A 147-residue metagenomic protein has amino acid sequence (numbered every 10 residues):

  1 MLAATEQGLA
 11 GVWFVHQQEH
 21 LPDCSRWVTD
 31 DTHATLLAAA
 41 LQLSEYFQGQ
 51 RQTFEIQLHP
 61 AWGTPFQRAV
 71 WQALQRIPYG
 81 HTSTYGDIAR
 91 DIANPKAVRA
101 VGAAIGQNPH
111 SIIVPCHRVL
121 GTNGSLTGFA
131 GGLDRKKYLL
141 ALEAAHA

Functional and structural regions predicted by a protein language model:
M1-K96, H146-A147: Basic nucleic-acid-binding alpha-helical/helix-turn surface characteristic of O6-alkylguanine DNA
L21, C116-G124: Short helix/strand-capping connector loops at secondary-structure junctions
L74, I88, C116-H117, L139: Residue-level signal for inorganic ion chemistry
R99-N108: Regulatory, non-catalytic segments
I113: Major-groove DNA-recognition helix of helix-turn-helix-type DNA-binding domains
T122-A147: …primarily DNA-binding HTH/wHTH and HhH modules…
